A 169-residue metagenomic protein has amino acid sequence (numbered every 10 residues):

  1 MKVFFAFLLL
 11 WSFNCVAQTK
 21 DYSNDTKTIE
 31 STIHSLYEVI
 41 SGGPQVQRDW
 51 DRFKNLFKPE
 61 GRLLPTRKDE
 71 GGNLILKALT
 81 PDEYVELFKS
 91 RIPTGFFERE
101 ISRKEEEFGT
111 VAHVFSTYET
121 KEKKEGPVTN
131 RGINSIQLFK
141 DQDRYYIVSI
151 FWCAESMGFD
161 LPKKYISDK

Functional and structural regions predicted by a protein language model:
M1-S23: Bacterial Sec-dependent N-terminal signal peptides
C15-N55, D168: Short, low-complexity N-terminal intrinsically disordered segments enriched in polar/charged residues
L36, F53, G61, V114 (+1 more regions): Hydrophobic pocket/interface hotspot
P44-N73: N-terminal, post-signal-peptide region of Sec/Tat-exported proteins
L63, R67, I75-K124: Surface-exposed, charged secondary-structure patches
L74-K77, E125-V128, M157-K164: A short, polar/proline- and glycine-enriched secondary-structure boundary/capping micro-motif
E98-I101, V128-S135: Short, surface-exposed coil-to-beta transition loops
R131-D160: Short beta-strand edge/turn micro-motifs at domain boundaries
